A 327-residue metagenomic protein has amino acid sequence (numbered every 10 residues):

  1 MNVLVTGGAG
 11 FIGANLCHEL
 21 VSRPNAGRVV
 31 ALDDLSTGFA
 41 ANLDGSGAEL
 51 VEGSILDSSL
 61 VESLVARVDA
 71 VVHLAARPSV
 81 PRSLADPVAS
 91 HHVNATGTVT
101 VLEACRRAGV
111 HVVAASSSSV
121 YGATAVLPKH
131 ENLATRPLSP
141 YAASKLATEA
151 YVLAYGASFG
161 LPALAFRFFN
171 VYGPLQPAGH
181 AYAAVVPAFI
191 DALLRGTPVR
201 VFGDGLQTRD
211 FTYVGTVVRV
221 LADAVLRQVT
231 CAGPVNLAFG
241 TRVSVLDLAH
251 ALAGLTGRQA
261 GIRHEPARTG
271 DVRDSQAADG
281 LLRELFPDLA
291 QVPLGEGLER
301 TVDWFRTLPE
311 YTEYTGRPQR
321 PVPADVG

Functional and structural regions predicted by a protein language model:
M1-V171, R300, W304, Y314 (+1 more regions): N-terminal Rossmann-like NAD(P)+-binding domain of SDR-like oxidoreductases, especially those catalyzing
L16, L221-V225, A249-L252, L298-F305: Hydrophobic "lid"/C-terminal helical patch of Rossmann-like NAD(P)-dependent dehydrogenase/epimerase domains
L56, A85, V93-T96, S139 (+6 more regions): Residue-level signal for the nucleotide or nucleotide-sugar donor/cofactor binding architecture
L60, T100-A104, F211, T216-R219 (+1 more regions): Conserved mid-core alpha-helix of short-chain dehydrogenase/reductase
L146, F159, V171-P187, R195-T197 (+7 more regions): Glycine/proline-rich active-site loop of Rossmann-fold NAD(P)-dependent oxidoreductases
A147, Y151, Y155, V185 (+3 more regions): Hydrophobic alpha-helix immediately C-terminal to the catalytic Tyr-X-X-X-Lys motif of short-chain
D204, A232-V235, V243-A249, G257-D274 (+2 more regions): C-terminal "lid/loop" region of Rossmann-like NAD(P)-dependent oxidoreductases
